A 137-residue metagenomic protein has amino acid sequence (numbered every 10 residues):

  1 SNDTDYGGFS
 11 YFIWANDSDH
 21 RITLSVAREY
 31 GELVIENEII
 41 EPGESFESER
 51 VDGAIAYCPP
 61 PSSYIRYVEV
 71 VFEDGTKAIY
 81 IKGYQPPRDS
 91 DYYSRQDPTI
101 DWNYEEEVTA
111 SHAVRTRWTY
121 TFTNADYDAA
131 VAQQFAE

Functional and structural regions predicted by a protein language model:
S1-P42, F46-E137: Intrinsically disordered, low-complexity segments enriched in small/polar residues
